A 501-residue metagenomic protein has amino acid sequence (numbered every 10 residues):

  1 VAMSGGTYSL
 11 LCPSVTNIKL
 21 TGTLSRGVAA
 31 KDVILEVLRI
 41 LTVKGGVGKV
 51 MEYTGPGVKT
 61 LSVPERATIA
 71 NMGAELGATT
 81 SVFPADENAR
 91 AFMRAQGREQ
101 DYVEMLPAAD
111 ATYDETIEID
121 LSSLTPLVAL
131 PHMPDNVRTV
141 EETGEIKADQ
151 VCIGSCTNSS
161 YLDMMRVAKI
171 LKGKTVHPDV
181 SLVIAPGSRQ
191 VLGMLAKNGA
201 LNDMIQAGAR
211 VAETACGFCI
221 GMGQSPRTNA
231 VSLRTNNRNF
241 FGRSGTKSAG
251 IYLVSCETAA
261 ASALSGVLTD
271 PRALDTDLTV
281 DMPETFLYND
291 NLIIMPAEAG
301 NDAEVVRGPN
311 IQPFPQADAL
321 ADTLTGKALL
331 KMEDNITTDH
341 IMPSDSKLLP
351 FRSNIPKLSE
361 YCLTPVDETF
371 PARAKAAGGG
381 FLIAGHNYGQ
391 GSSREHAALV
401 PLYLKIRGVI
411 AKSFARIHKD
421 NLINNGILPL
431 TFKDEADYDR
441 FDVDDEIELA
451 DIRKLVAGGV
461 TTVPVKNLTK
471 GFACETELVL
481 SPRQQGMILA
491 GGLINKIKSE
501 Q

Functional and structural regions predicted by a protein language model:
V1-Q501: Fe-S-dependent hydro-lyases/dehydratases of central metabolism
